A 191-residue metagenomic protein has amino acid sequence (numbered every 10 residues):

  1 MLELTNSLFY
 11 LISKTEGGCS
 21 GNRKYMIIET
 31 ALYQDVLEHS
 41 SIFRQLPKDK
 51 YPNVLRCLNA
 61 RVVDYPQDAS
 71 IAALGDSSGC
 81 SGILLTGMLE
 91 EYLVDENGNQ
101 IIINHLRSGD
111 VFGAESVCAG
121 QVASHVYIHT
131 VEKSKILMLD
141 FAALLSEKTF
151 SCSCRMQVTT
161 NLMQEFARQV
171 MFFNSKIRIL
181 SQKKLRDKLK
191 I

Functional and structural regions predicted by a protein language model:
C19-P66, S116-V117: Cyclic nucleotide-binding regulatory module and flanking cytosolic helices
P66, L85-T86, R107, E132: A cytosolic small-molecule/anion-sensing beta-strand core signal
S70-S77: Short phosphate-coordinating micro-motif centered on Lys-Gly-acidic
G79-Y92, S108-G109: Glycine- and acidic-residue-biased ligand/ion/polar-headgroup-sensing regions
I102-M163: Cyclic-nucleotide recognition modules
S153-I191: Polybasic "coupling" helices that flank or enter modular domains
